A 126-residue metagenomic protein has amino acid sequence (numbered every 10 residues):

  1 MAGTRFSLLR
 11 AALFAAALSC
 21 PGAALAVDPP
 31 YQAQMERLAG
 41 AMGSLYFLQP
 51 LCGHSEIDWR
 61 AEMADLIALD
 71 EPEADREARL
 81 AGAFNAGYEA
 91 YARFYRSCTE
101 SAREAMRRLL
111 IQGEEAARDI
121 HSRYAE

Functional and structural regions predicted by a protein language model:
M1-A12: Bacterial N-terminal signal peptides that target proteins for export
T4-F6, L25, R118: Residue-level marker of intrinsically disordered, low-complexity segments enriched for small/polar residues
A12-L18: Localized chelating/binding microdomains that coordinate divalent metal ions or stabilize phosphate-bearing
S19-A23: N-terminal signal peptide c-region/cleavage motif recognized by signal peptidases
A26-L66, D119-E126: N-terminal secretory signal peptides
E56-E126: Compact alpha-helical subdomains of small soluble proteins
